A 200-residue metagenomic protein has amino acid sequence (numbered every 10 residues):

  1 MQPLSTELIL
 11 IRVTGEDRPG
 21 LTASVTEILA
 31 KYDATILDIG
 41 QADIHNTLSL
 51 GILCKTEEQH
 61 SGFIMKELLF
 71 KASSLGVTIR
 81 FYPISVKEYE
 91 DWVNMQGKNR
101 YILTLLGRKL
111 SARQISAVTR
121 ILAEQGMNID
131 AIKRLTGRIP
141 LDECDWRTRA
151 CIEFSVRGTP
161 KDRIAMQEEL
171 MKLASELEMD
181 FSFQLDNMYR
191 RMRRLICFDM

Functional and structural regions predicted by a protein language model:
M1-R193: A conserved regulatory-domain signal marking ACT and ACT-like small-molecule sensing domains and adjacent regulatory
R194-M200: Asp-based phosphoryl-transfer active-site loop
